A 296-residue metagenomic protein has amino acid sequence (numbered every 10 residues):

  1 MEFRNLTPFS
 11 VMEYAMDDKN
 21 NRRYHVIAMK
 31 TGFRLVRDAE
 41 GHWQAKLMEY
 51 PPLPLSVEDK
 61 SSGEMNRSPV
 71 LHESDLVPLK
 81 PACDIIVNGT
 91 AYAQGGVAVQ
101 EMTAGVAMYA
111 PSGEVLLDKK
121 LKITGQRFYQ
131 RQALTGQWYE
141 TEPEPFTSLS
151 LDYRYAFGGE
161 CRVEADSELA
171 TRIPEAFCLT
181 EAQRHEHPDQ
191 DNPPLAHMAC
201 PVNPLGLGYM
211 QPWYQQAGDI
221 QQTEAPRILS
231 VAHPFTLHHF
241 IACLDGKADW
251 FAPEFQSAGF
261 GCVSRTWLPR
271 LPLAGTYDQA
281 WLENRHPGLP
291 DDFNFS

Functional and structural regions predicted by a protein language model:
E2-S296: Extended intrinsically disordered or low-complexity segments
